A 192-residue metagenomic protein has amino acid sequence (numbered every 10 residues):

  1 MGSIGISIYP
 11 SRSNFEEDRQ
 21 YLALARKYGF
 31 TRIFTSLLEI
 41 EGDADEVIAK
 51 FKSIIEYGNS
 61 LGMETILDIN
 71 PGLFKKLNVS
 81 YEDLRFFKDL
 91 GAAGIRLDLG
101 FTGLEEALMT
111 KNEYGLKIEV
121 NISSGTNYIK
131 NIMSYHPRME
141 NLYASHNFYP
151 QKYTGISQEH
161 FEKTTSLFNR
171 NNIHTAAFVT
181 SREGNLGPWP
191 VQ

Functional and structural regions predicted by a protein language model:
M1-I4, G29-T31, N59-T65, G91-A93 (+3 more regions): Short, well-ordered coil/turn segments that N-cap beta-strands
M1-Q20, L67-V79, E119-N121, L186-Q192: Active-site mouth loops of central-metabolism enzymes
S13-K27, K75-F86, G125-I132: Short, acidic/polar
D18-Q20, D45-I54, S80-E82, T154-S166 (+1 more regions): Well-ordered, non-membrane alpha-helical segments in soluble/globular domains
R26-K27, T31-S53: Glycine-rich, proline-tolerant flexible connector loops at the mouths of alpha/beta enzymes
R26-T31, Y81-L97, F101, M133-S145 (+1 more regions): Structural recognition of alpha->loop->beta junctions
D45-A92, D98-M109: N-terminal active-site wall of soluble small-molecule enzyme domains
F101-A107, E113-Q192: Catalytic alpha/beta core domains of metabolic enzymes, predominantly
